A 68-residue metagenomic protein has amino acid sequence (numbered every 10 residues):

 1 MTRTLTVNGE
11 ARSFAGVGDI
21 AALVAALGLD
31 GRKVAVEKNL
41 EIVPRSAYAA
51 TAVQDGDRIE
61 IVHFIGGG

Functional and structural regions predicted by a protein language model:
M1-G67: Ubiquitin-like/PB1-type beta-grasp interaction modules and other compact soluble beta-rich domains
